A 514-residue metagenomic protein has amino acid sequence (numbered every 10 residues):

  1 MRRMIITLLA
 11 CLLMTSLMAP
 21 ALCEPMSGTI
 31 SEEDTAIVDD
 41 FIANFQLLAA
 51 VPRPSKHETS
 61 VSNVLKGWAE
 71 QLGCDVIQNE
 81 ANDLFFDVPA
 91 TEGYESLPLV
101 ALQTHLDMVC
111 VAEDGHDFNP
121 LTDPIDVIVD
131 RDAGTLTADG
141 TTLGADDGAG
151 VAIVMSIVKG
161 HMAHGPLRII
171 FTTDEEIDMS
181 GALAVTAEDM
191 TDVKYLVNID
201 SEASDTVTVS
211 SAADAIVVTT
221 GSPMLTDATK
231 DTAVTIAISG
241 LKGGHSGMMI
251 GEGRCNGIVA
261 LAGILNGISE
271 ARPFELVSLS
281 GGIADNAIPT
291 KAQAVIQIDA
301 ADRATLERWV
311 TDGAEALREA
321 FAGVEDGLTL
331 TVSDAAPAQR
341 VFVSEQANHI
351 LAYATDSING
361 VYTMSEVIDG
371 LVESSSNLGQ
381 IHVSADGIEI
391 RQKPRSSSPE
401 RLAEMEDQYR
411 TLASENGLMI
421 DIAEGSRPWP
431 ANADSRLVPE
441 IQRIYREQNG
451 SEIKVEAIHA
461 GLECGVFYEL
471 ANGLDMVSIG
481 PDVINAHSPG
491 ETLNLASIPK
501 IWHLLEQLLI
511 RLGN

Functional and structural regions predicted by a protein language model:
M1-I30, H245: Gram-positive cell-envelope targeting signals
M26, I30-G134: Acidic/His- and Gly-rich active-site-bordering loop/insert found across diverse amide/peptide-bond hydrolases
E33, I37, F41, E366-E389 (+2 more regions): Zn-dependent metallopeptidase/amidohydrolase metal-coordination segment
Q46-A50, Q293-V295, T329-V341, N377-I381 (+2 more regions): A short beta-alpha structural unit
Y94-K194, K230-A233, M364-S365, G370-V372 (+1 more regions): Active-site metal-coordination/substrate-binding segment of hydrolases, especially metallo-dependent peptidases
G165-G257, L265, S269: Fold-level recognition of mixed alpha/beta catalytic cores in primary-metabolism enzymes, strongest
E188, R254-A271, A300-R303, N348-S357 (+3 more regions): His/Asp/Glu-rich mid-to-C-terminal helical/loop segments that flank catalytic regions of hydrolases
S210, D227-D231, I250-S280, A300-S375: Acidic-enriched catalytic cores of C-N bond-cleaving enzymes acting on peptides and small amides
